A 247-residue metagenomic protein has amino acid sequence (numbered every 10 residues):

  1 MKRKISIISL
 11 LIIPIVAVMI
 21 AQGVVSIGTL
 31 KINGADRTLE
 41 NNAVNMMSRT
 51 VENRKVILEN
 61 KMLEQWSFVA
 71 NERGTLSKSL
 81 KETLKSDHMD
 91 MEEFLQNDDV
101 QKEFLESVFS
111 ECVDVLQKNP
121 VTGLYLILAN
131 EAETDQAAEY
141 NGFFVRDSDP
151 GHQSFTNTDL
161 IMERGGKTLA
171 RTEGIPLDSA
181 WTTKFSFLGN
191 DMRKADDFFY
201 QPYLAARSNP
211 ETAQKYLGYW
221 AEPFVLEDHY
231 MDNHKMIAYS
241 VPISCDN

Functional and structural regions predicted by a protein language model:
M1-K2: Short, Lys/Arg-rich, polar N-terminal cytosolic tail immediately upstream of the first transmembrane signal-anchor
I5-E103, P120-T122: Juxtamembrane extracytoplasmic/periplasmic/luminal helical "stalk" adjacent to the first N-terminal
L63-L217: Extracytoplasmic/periplasmic sensory segments of membrane signal-transduction proteins
S110-D114, V225-D228, Y239-V241: Generic recognition of flexible, low-complexity loop/linker segments
Q214-D232: Short loop/turn segments at beta-alpha junctions that line or gate ligand-sensing/allosteric surfaces
D232-N247: Conserved beta-strands of PAS-like sensory domains
